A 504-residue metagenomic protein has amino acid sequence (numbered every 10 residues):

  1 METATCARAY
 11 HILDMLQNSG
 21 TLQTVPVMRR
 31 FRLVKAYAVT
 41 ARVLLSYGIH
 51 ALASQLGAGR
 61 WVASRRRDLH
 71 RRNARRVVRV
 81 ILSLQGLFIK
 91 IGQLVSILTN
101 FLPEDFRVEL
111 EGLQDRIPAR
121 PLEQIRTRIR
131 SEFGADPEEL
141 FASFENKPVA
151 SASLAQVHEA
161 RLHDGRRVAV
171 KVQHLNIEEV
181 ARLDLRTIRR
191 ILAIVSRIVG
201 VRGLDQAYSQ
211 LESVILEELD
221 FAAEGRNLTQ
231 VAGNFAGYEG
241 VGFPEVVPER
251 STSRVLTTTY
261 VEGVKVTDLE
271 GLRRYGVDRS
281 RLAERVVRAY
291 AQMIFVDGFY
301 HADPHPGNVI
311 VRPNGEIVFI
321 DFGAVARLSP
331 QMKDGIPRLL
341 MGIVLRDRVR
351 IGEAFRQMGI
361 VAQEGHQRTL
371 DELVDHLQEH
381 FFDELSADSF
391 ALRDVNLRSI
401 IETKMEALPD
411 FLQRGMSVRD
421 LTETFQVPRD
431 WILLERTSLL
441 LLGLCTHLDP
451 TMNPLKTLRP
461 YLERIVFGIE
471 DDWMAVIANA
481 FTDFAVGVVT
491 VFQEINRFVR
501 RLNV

Functional and structural regions predicted by a protein language model:
M1-Q156, E179-L204, A362, D472-I477: N-terminal accessory/targeting segments that precede structured cores
S19-T24, R65-R67, R71-R72, L98 (+4 more regions): Helix-rich C-lobe and terminal helical cap/extension of kinase-like folds
E104, E111-P118, R130, E178-R186 (+7 more regions): ATP-dependent phospho-/nucleotidyl transfer catalytic cores
E138-V149, N234-V255, P306, P454-P460: Long, charged, glycine-rich C-terminal linkers/tails
A155-H163: Conserved ATP phosphate-binding architecture of protein kinases
A160-R161, Q173, P304: Conserved beta3 strand of the Hanks-type protein kinase catalytic N-lobe
R166-V168: Glycine-rich phosphate/pyrophosphate-binding loop shared by adenosine-nucleotide-utilizing enzymes
G307-V311: Hydrophobic residue at the +6 position relative to the catalytic HRD Asp in the kinase catalytic loop
